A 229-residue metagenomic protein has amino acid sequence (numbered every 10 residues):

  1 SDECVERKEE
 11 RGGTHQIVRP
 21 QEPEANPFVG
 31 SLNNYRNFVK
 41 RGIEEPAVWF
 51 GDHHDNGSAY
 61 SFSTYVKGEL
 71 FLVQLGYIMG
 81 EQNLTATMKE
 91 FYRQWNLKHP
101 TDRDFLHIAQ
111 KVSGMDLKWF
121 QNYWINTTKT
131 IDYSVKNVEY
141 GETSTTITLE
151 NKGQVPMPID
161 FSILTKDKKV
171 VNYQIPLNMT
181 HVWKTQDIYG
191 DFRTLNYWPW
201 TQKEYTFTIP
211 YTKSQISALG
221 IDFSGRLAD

Functional and structural regions predicted by a protein language model:
S1-N151, P156, K166: Hydrophobic alpha-helical and helix-loop surface patches within well-folded domains that function as non-catalytic
K118, I131-F223: Beta-strand-rich binding/interaction modules
F223-D229: Short acidic/polar inter-strand loop motif in beta-rich domains
